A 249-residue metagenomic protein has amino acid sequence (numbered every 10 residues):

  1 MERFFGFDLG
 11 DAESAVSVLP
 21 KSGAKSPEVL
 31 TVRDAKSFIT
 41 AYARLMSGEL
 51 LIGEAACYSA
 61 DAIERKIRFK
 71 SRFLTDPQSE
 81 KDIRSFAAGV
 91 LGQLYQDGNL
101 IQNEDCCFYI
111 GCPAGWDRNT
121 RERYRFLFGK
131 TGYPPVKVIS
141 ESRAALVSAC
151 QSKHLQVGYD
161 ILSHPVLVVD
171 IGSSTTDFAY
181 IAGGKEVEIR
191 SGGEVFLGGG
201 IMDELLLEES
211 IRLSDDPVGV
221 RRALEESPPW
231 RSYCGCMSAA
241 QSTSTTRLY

Functional and structural regions predicted by a protein language model:
M1-E28, K153-I189: Gly/Thr-rich phosphate-binding beta-strand-loop-beta motif of the actin/hexokinase/Hsp70
L9-E13, S140-A145, S174-T175, L197-E204: Conserved A3 ("GATE") glycine/threonine-rich loop of ANL adenylate-forming enzymes
S22-T131, E204-L248: Phosphate-binding loop and its immediate beta->loop->alpha context in nucleotide/phosphate-handling enzymes
K36-F38, A144-L146, L197, Y249: A short acidic, often aromatic-flanked loop/helix-cap motif at beta-alpha or helix-coil junctions that lines enzyme
T120-Y124, V147-S152, A179-A182, S191-G192: Short acidic, glycine/serine/threonine-rich loops at helix termini
Y124-H154, D160-P165: Hydrophobic, small-residue-rich alpha-helical packing segments that form membrane-like cores
G192-G200, P217: Hydrophobic alpha-helical scaffolding
